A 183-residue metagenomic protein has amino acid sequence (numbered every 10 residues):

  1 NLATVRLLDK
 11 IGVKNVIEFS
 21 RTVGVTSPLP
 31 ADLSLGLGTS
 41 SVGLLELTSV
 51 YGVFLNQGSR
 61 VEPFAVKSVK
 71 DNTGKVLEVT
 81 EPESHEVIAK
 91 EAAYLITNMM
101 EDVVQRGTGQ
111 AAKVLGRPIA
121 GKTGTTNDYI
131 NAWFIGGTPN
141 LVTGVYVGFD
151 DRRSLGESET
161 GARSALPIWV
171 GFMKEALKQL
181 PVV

Functional and structural regions predicted by a protein language model:
N1-N56: Active-site-adjacent helix/loop patches that line small-molecule binding or acyl-intermediate pockets
G43-V183: A penicillin-recognizing enzyme superfamily signal
